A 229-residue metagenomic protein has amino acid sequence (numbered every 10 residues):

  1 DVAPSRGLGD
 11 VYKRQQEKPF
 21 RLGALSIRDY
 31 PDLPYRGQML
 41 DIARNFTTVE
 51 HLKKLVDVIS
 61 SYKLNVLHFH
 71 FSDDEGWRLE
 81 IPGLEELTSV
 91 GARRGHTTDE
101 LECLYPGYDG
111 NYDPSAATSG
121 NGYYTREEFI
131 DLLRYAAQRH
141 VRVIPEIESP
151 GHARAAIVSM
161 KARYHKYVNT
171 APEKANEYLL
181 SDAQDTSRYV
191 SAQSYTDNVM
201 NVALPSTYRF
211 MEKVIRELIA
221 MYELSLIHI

Functional and structural regions predicted by a protein language model:
D1-Y12, I227-H228: Single conserved hydrophobic/aromatic residue that forms the stacking wall/gate of nucleotide- or nucleobase-binding
D10-G37, R78, P82, R93 (+1 more regions): Conserved oxyanion/phosphate-binding beta-strand-loop segments in alpha/beta enzyme cores
Q38, I59, V143: Conserved, mostly hydrophobic/aromatic
D41-D74: A conserved hydrophobic secondary-structure block that centers on an alpha-helix together with its immediately flanking
R44, F71-E75, G83, I147-A153 (+1 more regions): Active-site-proximal loop/turn and secondary-structure-junction residues that shape catalytic pockets, frequently
F46-E50, Y123, E127, P205 (+1 more regions): Soluble non-cytosolic domains of exported or imported proteins
E75-A137, A155-A203: Aromatic- and acidic-residue-enriched carbohydrate-binding clefts of CAZyme catalytic domains
L132-P150, P172-Y178, M200-L226: An active-site-proximal structural segment forming one wall of the substrate-binding cleft that immediately precedes
